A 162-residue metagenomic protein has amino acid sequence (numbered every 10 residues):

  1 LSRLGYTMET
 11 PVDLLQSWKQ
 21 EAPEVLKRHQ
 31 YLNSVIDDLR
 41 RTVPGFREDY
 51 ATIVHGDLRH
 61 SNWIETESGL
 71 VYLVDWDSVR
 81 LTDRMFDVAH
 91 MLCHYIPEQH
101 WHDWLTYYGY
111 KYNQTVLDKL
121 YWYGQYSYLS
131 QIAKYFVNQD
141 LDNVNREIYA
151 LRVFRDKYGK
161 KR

Functional and structural regions predicted by a protein language model:
S2-G56, K161: An alpha-helical support segment within catalytic cores of ATP-dependent transferases
G5-V12, T82, K119, N145: Non-catalytic, surface-exposed connector residues within folded enzymatic/regulatory domains
L14-W18, R84, Q125-Y128: N-terminal alpha-helical segment
E24-K27, R80, F136, N143: Pocket-edge positions in alpha/beta enzyme catalytic cores
R40-F86: Active-site acidic catalytic loop and adjacent metal/ATP-binding pocket of ATP-dependent phosphoryl transfer enzymes
T66-V116: Active-site Asp-x-Gly
C93, H102-R162: Helix-rich C-terminal or lid/interface subdomains of diverse kinases
